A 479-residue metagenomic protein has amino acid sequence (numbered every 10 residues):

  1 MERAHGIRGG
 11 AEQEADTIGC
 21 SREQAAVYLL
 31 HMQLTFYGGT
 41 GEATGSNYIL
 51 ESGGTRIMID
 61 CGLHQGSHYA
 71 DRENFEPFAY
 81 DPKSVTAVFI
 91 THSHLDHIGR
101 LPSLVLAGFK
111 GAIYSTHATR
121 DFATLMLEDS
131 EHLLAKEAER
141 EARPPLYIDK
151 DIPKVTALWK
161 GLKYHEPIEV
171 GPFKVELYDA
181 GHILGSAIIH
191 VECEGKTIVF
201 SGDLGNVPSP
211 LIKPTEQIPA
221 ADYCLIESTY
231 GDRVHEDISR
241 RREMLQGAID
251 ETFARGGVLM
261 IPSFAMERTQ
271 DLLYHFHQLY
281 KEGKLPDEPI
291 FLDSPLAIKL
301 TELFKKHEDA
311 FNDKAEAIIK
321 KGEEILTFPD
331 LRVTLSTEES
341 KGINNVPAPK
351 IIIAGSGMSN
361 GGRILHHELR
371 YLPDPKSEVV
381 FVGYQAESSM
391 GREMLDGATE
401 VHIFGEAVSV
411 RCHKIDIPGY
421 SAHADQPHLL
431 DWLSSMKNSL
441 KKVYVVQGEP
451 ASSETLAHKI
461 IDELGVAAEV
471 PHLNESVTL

Functional and structural regions predicted by a protein language model:
D16, Y28-H31: Intrinsic-disorder-associated, low-complexity terminal segments enriched in Asp/Asn/His/Tyr and depleted of Lys/Arg
L30-K83, K160-K213, E338-N345, I351 (+3 more regions): Core dinuclear metal-dependent hydrolase active-site scaffold
T40-A43, S52-G111, S115-F122, M126-W159 (+4 more regions): Pre-active-site segment of Zn-dependent metallo-hydrolases
I59-C61, V85-H94, L101, I113-T116 (+10 more regions): Active-site neighborhood of phospho(di)ester-bond hydrolases with catalytic His/Asp-centered motifs
L127-S186, E308-P347: Metallo-beta-lactamase
V207-D293, E378-G383, V401-E463, A467: Cap/insert and terminal regions of metallo-dependent hydrolase folds
A248-E387, H402: Hard-cation-handling environments
